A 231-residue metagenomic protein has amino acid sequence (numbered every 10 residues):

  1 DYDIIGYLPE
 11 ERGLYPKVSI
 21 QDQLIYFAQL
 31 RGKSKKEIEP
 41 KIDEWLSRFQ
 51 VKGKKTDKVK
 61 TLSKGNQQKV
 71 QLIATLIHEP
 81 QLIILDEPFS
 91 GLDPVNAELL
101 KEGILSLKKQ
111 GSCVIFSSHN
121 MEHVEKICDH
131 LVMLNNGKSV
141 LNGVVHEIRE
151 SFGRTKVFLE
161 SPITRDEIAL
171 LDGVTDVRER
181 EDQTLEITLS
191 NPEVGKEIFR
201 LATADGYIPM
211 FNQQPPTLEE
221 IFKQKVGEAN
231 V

Functional and structural regions predicted by a protein language model:
D1-F116, M121-N135, L141: ABC transporter nucleotide-binding domains
I20, V145, P215-L218: Structural motif detector for alpha-helix initiation sites
Q23, Q29-G32, V132, E150-G153 (+2 more regions): A generic structural signal for secondary-structure junctions that act as hinges or helix/strand caps at the edges
L24, E39, L46, E98 (+4 more regions): Generic structural signal for individual residues within well-ordered alpha-helical segments across diverse proteins
F27, F49, F89, C113-F116 (+5 more regions): Phenylalanine-focused residue identity feature
K101-T188: ABC transporter nucleotide-binding domain
T155-V231: Short, charged/small-residue-rich alpha-helical element at the C-terminal edge of ABC transporter nucleotide-binding
